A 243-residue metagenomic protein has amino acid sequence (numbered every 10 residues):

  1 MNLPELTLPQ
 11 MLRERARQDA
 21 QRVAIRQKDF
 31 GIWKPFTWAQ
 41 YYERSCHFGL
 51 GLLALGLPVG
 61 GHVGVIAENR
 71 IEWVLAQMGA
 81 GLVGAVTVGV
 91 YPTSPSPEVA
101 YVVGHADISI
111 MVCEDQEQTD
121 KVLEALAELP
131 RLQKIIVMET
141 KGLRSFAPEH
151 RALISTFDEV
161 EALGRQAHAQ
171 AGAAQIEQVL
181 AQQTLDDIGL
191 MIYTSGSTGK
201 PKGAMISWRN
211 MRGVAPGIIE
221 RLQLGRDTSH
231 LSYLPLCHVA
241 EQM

Functional and structural regions predicted by a protein language model:
M1-L8: Flexible, non-catalytic linker and terminal segments flanking ANL/adenylate-forming cores
P4, A24-M78, P95-A100, T156-E159 (+1 more regions): Conserved AMP-binding/adenylate-forming core of the ANL superfamily
A20-V23, V137, I154-Y193, K200 (+1 more regions): Conserved pre-ATP/AMP-binding loop-to-beta segment of ANL
P35-A39, A181, G189-A215: Conserved AMP-binding A3 loop
Y42-H47, A204-G225, M243: Conserved structural elements of the adenylate-forming
L53, I71-V90, V99-A100, I218-I219 (+1 more regions): Hydrophobic alpha-helical segments in the ANL/AMP-binding
L55, L82-L163: Structural core segment of the AMP-binding/adenylate-forming
V63, A80, M111, I188 (+3 more regions): Conserved S/T- and glycine-rich ATP-binding loop of Class I adenylate-forming
